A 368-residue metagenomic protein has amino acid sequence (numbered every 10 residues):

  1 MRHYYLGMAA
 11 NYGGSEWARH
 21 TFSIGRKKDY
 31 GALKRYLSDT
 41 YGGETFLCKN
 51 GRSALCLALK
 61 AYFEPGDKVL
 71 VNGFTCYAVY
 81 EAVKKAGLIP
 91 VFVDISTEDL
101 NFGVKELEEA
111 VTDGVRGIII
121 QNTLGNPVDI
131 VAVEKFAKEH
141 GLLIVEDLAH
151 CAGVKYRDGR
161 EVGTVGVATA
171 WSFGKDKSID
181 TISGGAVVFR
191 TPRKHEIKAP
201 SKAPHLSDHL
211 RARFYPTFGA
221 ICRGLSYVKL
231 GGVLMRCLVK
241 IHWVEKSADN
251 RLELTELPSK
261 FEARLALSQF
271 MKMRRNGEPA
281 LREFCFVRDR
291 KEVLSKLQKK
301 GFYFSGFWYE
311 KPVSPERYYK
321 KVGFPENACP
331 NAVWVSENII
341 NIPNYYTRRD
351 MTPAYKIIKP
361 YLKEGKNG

Functional and structural regions predicted by a protein language model:
M1-E64, K359-G368: Conserved PLP-binding active-site segment in aminotransferase class I/II-type PLP enzymes
L37, A54, V69, G87 (+9 more regions): Generic structural signal for small/hydrophobic residues in well-ordered secondary structure, especially within
A58-T112, L297: Conserved PLP-anchoring active-site segment centered on the Schiff-base-forming lysine
A86, E139-H140, K300: Helix C-cap/helix->beta junction micro-motif
D99-E196, N341: Active-site phosphate-binding strand-loop segment of PLP-dependent enzymes
G153-V154, A168-L281: Active-site region of PLP-dependent enzymes
V293-C329, W334-I340, G365-G368: Conserved PLP cofactor-binding pocket of PLP-dependent enzymes
I339-R349: Proline-centric
